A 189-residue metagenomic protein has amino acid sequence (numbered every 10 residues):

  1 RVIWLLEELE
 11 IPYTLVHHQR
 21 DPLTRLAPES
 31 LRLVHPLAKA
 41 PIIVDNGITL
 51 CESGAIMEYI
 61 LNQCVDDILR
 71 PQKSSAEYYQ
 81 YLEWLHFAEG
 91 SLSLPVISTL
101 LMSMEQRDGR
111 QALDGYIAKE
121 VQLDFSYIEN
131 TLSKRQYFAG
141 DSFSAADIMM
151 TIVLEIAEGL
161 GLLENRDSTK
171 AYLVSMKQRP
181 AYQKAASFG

Functional and structural regions predicted by a protein language model:
R1-G115, E129: GST-like domain detector, emphasizing the conserved glutathione-binding G-site in the N-terminal thioredoxin-like
Q19, A145, G189: Short, solvent-exposed turn/loop segments enriched in Gly/Ser/Thr/Pro and often Arg
P36, V65, N165, Q178-A181: Amphipathic alpha-helical protein-protein interaction surfaces
V44, A181-Y182: Short A/G/S/P-biased low-complexity tracts
A55, S168, A181: Residue-level recognition of oxygen-bearing side chains
L85-Q178: GST-like fold's C-terminal all-alpha helical module
